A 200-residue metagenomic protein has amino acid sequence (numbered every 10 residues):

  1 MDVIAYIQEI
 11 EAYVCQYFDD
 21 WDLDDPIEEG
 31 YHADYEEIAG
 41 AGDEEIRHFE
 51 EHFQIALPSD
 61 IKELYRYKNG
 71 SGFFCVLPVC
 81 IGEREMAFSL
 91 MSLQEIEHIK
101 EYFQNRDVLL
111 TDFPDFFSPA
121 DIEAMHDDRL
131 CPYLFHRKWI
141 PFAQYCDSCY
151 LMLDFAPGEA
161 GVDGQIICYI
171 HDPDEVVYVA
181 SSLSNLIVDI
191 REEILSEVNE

Functional and structural regions predicted by a protein language model:
M1-Q144, V198: A surface-exposed partner-binding patch
R66, D147, R191: Residue-level marker of positions within ordered structural domains that often coincide with functionally constrained
N69-C75, C149-L151, V176: Short catalytic/ligand-binding loop motif for oxyanion handling, primarily in non-cytosolic enzymes, centered on
L134, Y145, E175-V179: Short amphipathic alpha-helical interaction segments
P141, I167, I187: Active-site scaffold segments
F142-A143, F155-A156, S182: Catalytic-core loop-and-flanking beta/alpha module that positions acidic residues for ribose/phosphate chemistry
C149-I170: Low-complexity, glycine/alanine/valine/leucine- and proline-rich hydrophobic stretches
E175-E200: Long, compositionally biased interface segments
